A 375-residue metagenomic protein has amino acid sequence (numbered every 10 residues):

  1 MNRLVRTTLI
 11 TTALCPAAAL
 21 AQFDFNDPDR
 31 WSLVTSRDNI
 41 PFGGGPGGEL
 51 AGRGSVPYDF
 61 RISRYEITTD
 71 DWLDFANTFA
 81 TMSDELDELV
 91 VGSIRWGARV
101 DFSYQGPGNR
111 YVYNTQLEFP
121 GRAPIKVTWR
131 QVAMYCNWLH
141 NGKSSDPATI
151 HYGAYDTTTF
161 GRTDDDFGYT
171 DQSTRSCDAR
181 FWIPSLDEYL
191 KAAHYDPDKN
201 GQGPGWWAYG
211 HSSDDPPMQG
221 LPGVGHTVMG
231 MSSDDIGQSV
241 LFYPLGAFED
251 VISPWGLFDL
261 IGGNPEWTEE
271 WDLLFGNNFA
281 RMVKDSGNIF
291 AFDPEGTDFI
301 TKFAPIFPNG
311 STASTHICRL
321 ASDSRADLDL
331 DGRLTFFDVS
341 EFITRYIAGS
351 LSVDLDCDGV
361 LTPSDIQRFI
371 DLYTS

Functional and structural regions predicted by a protein language model:
M1-L9: Bacterial N-terminal signal peptides that target proteins for export
P16-A18: N-terminal signal peptide c-region/cleavage motif recognized by signal peptidases
A21, D250-S253, L274-S324: Disulfide-stabilized, aromatic/cysteine-rich ligand-recognition loop
Q22-G43, D59, Y169-S173, D178-I183: GGW-centered surface loops in extracellular recognition modules
D38-N39, I67, N77-M82, N137-N141 (+9 more regions): Acidic glycine-/aspartate-rich tracts in secreted/extracellular proteins
G54-S55, R61-L186, A192-S212: Active-site microenvironments of metalloenzymes and redox enzymes
T69-N77, W129-N141, L328-S350, D358-S375: Alpha-helical segments with a strong preference for the paired helices of cellulosomal dockerin domains
T170-S176, M218, P222-I261, L273: Short, well-ordered junction/capping motifs at the entry into regular secondary structure
